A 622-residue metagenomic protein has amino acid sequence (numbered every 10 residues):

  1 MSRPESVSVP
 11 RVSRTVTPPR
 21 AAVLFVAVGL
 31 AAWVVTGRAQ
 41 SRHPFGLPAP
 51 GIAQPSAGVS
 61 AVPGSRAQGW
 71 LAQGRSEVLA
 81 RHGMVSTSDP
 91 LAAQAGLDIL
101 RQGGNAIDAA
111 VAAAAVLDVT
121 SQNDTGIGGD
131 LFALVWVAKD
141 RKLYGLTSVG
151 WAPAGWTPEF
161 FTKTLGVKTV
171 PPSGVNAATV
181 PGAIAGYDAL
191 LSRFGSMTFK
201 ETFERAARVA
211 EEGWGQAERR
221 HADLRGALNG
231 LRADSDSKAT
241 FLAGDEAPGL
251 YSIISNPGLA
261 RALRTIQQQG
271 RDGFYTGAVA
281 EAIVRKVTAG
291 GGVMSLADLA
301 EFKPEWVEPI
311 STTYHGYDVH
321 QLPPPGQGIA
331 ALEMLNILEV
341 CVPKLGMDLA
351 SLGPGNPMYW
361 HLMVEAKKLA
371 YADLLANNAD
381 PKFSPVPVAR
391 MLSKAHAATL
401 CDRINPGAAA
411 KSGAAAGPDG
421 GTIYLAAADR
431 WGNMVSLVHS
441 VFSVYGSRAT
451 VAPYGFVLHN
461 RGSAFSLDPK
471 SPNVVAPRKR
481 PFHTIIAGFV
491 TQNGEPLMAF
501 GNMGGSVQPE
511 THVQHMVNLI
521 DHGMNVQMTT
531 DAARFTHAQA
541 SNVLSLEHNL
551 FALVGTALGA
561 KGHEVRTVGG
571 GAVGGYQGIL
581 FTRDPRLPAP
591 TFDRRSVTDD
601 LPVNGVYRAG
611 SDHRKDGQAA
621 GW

Functional and structural regions predicted by a protein language model:
P4-L24: Bacterial N-terminal signal peptides that target proteins for export
A22-W33: Bacterial N-terminal signal peptides
Q40-Q94, D98, A106-Q269, F274-T276 (+3 more regions): Noncatalytic scaffold domains of N-terminal-nucleophile
P63, D245, P343-V441, T450-Y454 (+2 more regions): Internal maturation/activation junctions in enzymes
I107-A114, K200-E211, E281-R285, S351-Y371 (+1 more regions): Short, well-structured alpha-helical segments that form the helix of a local strand-helix-strand
V119-G126, D130-G145, T162, V293-S295 (+3 more regions): Active-site rim segments in enzyme catalytic domains, especially the processed small/beta chain of N-terminal
W306, D419-T422, H483-I485: Short, small/polar residue-rich loop motifs at catalytic or cofactor-binding pockets
W360, Y371, A376, F383 (+4 more regions): Extended C-terminal subregions enriched in glycine
